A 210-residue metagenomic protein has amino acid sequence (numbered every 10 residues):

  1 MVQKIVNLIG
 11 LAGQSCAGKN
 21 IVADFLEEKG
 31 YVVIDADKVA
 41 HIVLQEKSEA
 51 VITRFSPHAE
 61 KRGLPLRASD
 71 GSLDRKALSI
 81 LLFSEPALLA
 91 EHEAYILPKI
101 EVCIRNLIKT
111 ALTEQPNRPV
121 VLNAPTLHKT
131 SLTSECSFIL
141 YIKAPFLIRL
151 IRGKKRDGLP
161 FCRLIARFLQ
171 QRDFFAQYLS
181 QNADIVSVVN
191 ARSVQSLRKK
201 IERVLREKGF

Functional and structural regions predicted by a protein language model:
L11: Hydrophobic anchor at the beta1->P-loop junction of P-loop NTPases
Q14: P-loop (Walker A) phosphate-binding loop of NTP-binding proteins
A17: ATP-binding Walker
N20: Walker A/P-loop
V33, F138-Y141, V186-V188: Short, well-ordered beta-strand core segments
H41-N117: ATP-dependent small-molecule kinase phosphotransfer cores that center on conserved nucleotide phosphate-binding segments
R105-T113, V120-K155: ATP-dependent NMP and nucleoside kinases share a basic, alpha-helical "lid"
T133-E135, K155-F210: Small-molecule kinase domains that catalyze NTP-dependent phosphoryl transfer to phosphate-bearing small molecules
